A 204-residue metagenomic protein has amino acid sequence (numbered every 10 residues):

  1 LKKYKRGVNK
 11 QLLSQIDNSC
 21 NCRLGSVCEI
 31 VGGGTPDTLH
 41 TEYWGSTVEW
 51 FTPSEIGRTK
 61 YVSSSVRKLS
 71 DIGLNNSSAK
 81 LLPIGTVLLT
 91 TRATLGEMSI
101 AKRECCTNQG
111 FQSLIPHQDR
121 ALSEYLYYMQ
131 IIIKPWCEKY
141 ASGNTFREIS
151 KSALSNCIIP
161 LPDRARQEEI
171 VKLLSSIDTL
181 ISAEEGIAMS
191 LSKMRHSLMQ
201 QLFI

Functional and structural regions predicted by a protein language model:
K2-R6, S19-C22, S155-H196: Amphipathic alpha-helical segments
G7, Q11-G34, W50, N156 (+1 more regions): Non-catalytic DNA-recognition/assembly elements of restriction-modification systems
L24-E29, G57-S64, I84, I100-E104 (+1 more regions): Basic, amphipathic alpha-helical recognition segments used for DNA target recognition
G25-C28, D37-G73: DNA target-recognition patches
K80-L81: Residue-level "contact hotspot" at macromolecular interaction interfaces
L89-T90, S176: A generic structural signal for residues embedded in beta-strands
T94-E97: Short, charged beta-turn/beta-strand-edge "cap" motif at the junction between a beta-strand and an adjacent loop
